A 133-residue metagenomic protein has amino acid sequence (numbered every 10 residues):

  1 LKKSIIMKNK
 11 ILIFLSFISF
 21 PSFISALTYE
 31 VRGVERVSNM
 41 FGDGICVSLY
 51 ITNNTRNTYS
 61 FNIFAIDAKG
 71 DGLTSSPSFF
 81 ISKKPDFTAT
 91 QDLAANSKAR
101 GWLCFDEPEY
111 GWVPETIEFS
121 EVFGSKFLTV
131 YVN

Functional and structural regions predicted by a protein language model:
K2-K10: Positively charged n-region of N-terminal signal peptides that target proteins for export
I13-F14, I24: Cleavable N-terminal signal peptides
S19-P21: N-terminal signal peptide c-region/cleavage motif recognized by signal peptidases
S25-G42: Low-complexity, acidic Ser/Thr/Pro/Gly-rich terminal tails and inter-domain linkers that flank the onset of structured
N39-G42, T52-A99: The feature marks short-to-medium sequence segments in extracytoplasmic or secretory-pathway proteins
D43-V47: Structural beta-strand segments of beta-rich domains
S48-T52, C104: Short edge beta-strand/loop segments characteristic of extracellular beta-sandwich folds
I66-D67, A95-N133: Surface-exposed edge beta-strand/loop patches
